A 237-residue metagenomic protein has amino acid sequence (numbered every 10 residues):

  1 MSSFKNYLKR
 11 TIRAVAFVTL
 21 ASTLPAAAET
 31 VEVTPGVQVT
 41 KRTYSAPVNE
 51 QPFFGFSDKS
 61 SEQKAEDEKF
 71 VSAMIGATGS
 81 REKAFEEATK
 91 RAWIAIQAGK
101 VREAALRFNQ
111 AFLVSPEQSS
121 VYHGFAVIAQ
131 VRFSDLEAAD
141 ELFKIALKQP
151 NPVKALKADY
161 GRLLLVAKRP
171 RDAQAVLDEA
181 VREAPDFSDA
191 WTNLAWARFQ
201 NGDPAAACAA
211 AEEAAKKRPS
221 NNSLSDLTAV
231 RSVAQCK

Functional and structural regions predicted by a protein language model:
S2-V15: Bacterial N-terminal signal peptides that target proteins for export
R13-T23: Bacterial N-terminal signal peptides
A28-I94, A98: N-terminal leader/linker segments that initiate helical-solenoid repeat arrays
I75-T78, F112, L147, V181 (+2 more regions): A conserved position within tetratricopeptide repeats
W93-I94, L113-A190: Alpha-helical adaptor scaffolds
Q97, V131-R132, V166-A167, Q200-N201 (+1 more regions): Register position in tetratricopeptide repeats
I128-A129, L163, A197, K217 (+1 more regions): TPR/TPR-like alpha-solenoid repeats
E179-R182, T192, W196-N222: TPR/TPR-like (Sel1-like) alpha-helical repeat modules
